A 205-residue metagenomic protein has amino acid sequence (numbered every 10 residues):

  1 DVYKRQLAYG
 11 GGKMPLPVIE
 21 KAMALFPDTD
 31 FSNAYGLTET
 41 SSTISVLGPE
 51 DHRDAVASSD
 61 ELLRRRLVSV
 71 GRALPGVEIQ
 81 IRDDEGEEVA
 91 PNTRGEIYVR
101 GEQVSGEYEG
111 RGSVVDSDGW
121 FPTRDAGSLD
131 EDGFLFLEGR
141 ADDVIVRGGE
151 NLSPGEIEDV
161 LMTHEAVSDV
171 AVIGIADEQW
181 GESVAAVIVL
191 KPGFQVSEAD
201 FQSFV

Functional and structural regions predicted by a protein language model:
K4-R65, E78, E85-E88: Gly/Ser/Thr-rich phosphate-binding loop
A8, R82-D83, T123, L129 (+1 more regions): Hydrophobic alpha-helical segments, especially N-terminal targeting/anchoring helices
G11, G36, G71, D125 (+1 more regions): Active-site glycine-centered loops adjacent to acidic/histidine catalytic or metal-binding residues that shape
D28, G76, A166-D169: Glycine-centered tight turns that cap/initiate beta-strands
S32-E39, G71, I173-A176: Beta-strand->loop->alpha-helix junctions that form or flank phosphate-binding loops in nucleotide-handling enzymes
H52-R53, S69-G76, D84-D118, L152: Conserved ATP/PPi-binding loop(s) of AMP-dependent carboxylate-activating enzymes
Q80, E87, F134-F136: Residue-level signal for well-ordered, solvent-exposed loop/turn and beta-edge residues enriched in charged/polar side
G101, G106-E107, A126-V205: AMP-binding/adenylate-forming catalytic core of the ANL superfamily
